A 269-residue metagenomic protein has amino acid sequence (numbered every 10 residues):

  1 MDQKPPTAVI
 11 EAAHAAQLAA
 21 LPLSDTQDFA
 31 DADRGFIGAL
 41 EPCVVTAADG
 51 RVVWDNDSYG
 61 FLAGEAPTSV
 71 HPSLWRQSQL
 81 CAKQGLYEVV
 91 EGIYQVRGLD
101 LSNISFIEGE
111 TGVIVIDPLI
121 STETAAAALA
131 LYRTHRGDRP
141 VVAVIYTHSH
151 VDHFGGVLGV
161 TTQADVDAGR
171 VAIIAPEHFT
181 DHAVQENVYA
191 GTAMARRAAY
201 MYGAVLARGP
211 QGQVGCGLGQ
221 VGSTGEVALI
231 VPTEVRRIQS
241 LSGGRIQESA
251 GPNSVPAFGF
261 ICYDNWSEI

Functional and structural regions predicted by a protein language model:
M1-S78, A82: N-terminal pre-domain segments of enzymes
M1-V9, E41, G156-R196: Internal hydrophobic scaffold segments of catalytic domains
D28, G35, G64, T68-R76 (+5 more regions): Non-globular, low-confidence helical/coil segments that flank catalytic cores
S78-R139, N265-I269: Conserved beta-strand hairpin/beta-sheet module of binuclear metal-dependent hydrolase folds, prominently
E88, I174, T180-E268: Metallo-beta-lactamase
I93, V171, T233: Short, conserved active-site loop motifs that form the nucleotide-linked donor/cofactor pocket
D100-S102, I120-T122, S149-D152, F179-D181: Solvent-exposed loop/turn segments at secondary-structure junctions within structured extracellular/periplasmic domains
T111-G112, T122-I174: Active-site metal-binding motif and surrounding structural segment of the metallo-beta-lactamase
